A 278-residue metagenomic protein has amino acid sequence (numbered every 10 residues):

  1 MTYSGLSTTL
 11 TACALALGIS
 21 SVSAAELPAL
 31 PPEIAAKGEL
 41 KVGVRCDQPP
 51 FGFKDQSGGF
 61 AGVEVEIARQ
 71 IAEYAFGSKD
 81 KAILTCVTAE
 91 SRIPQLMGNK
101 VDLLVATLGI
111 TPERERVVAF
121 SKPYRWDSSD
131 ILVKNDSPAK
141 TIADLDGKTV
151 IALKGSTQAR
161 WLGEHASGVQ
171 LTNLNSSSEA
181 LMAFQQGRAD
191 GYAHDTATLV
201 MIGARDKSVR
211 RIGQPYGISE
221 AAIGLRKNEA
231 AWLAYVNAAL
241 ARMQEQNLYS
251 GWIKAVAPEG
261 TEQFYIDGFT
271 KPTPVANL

Functional and structural regions predicted by a protein language model:
A25, T157-L174, R211-I212, A241-L278: Ligand-binding clefts/hinges and TM-proximal coupling segments of bilobed small-molecule sensing domains
A25-V105, A255: Extracytoplasmic small-molecule ligand-binding "clamshell" domains of the periplasmic binding protein/Venus flytrap
V44-P50, F60-A75, G109, D127-L181 (+1 more regions): Bilobed "Venus flytrap"/periplasmic-binding protein-like clamshell domains and structurally analogous long
V65-A75, A143, K148, K154-S156 (+1 more regions): Extended ligand-binding regions for polar small-molecule ligands
R69, K81-D144, S208-R210, P274-V275: Acidic, polar ligand-binding/catalytic clefts
A82-P94, S137, T172-M182, Q186 (+1 more regions): Short helix-initiation/N-cap motifs at beta->coil->alpha
S91, T107-R116, W161-E164, S178 (+1 more regions): A ligand-binding cleft/hinge motif common to bilobed small-molecule-binding domains
R125-V133, T196, V200-A241, E259-L278: Periplasmic-binding protein-like
